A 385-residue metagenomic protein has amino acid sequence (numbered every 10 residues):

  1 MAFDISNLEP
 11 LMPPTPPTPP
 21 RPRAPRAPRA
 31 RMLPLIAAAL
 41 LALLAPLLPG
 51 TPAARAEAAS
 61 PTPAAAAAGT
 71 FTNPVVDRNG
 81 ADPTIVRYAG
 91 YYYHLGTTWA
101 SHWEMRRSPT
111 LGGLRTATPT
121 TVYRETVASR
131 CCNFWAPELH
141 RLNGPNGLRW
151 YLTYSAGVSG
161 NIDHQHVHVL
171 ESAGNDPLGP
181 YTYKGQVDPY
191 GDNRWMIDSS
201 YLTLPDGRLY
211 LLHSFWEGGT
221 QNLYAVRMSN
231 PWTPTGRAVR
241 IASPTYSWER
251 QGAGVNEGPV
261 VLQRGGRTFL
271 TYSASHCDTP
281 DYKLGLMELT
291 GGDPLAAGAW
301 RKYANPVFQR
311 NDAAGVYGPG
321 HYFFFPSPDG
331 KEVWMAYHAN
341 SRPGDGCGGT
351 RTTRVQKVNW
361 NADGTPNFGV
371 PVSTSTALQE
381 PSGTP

Functional and structural regions predicted by a protein language model:
F3, E9-S60: Secretory targeting and sorting signals
A59-P385: Carbohydrate-active catalytic/glycan-binding domains of CAZyme proteins, especially the secreted or lumenal ectodomains
